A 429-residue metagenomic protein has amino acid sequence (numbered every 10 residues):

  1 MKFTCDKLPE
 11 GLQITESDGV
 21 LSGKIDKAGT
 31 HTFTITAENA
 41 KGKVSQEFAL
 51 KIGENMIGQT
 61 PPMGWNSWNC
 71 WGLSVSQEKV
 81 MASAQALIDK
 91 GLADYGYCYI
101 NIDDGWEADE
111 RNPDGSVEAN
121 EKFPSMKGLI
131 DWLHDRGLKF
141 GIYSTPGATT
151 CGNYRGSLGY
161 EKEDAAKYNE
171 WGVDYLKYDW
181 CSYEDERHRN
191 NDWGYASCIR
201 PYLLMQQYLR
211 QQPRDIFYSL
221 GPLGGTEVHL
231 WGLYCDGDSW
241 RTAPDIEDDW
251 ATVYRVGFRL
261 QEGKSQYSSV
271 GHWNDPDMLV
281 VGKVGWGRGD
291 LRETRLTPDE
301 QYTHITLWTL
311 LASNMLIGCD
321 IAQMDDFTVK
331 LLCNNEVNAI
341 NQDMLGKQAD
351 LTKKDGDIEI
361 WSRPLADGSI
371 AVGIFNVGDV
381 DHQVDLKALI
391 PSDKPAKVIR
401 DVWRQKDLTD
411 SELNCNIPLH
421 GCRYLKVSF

Functional and structural regions predicted by a protein language model:
K2-V20: Low-complexity "stalk/linker" and mucin-like segments enriched in Ser/Thr/Pro/Ala/Gly
V20-A28: Extracellular/luminal low-complexity segments enriched in Ser/Thr/Pro
V44-G53: C-terminal edge beta-strand
N69, S83-N191: Aromatic-lined carbohydrate-binding/catalytic grooves of carbohydrate-active enzymes
E163, Q211, D215-D320: Glycan-recognition surfaces
Y302, W308-L311, L316-G318, K354-D393: Carbohydrate-binding surface patches
T409-F429: C-terminal beta-strand-rich structural cap/linker in extracellular carbohydrate-active enzymes
